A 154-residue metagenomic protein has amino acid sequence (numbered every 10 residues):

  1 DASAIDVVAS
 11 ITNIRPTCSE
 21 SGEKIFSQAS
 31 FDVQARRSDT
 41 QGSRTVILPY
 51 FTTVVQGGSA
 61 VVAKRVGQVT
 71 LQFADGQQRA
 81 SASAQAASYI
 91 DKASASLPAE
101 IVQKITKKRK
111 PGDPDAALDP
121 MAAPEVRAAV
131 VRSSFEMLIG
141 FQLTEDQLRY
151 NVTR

Functional and structural regions predicted by a protein language model:
A2-V7, R15-S27, R37-R44, G58-V61 (+1 more regions): Short, solvent-exposed beta-strand/turn "edge" segments of beta-rich domains on protein surfaces
I5, I11-I14, I25, I47 (+4 more regions): Weak global preference for isoleucine
I11-S19, V66, M121-E125: Short structured motifs
N13-E20, A29-D39, Y50-G58, V69-D75 (+2 more regions): Beta-strand elements of well-folded, non-transmembrane domains
I25-S38, D115-A122: Charged, amphipathic alpha-helical segments
G42-I47, K64, N151: Short, hydrophobic/aromatic beta-strand segments
T45-F51, E136: Exposed beta-strand and adjacent loop surfaces of beta-rich binding modules that mediate intermolecular recognition
Q68-R154: Compositionally biased, intrinsically disordered linkers/stalks adjacent to structured regions
